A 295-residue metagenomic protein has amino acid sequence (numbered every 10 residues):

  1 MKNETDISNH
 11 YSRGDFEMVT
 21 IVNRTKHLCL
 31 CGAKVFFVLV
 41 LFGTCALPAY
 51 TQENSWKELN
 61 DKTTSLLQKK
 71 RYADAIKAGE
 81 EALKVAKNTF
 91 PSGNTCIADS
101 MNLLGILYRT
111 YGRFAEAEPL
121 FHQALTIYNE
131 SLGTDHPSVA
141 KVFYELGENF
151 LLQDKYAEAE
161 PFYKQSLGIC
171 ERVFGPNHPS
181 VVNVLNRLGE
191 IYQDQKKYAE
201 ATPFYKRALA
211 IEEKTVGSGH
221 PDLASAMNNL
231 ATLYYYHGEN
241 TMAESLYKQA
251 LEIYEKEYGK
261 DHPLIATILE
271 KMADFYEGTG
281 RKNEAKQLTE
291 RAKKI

Functional and structural regions predicted by a protein language model:
M1-C31: N-terminal secretory signal peptides that target proteins for export/translocation
A33-T44: Bacterial N-terminal signal peptides
A49-A73, K77: N-terminal leader/linker segments that initiate helical-solenoid repeat arrays
K57-Q68, T95-T110, P137-L152, P179-D194 (+2 more regions): Conserved alpha-helical positions within TPR/SEL1-like repeat arrays
N88-S92, E130-T134, R172-P176, K214-S218 (+1 more regions): Short coil/turn linkers that connect adjacent helices within long alpha-helical scaffolds, especially alpha-solenoid
